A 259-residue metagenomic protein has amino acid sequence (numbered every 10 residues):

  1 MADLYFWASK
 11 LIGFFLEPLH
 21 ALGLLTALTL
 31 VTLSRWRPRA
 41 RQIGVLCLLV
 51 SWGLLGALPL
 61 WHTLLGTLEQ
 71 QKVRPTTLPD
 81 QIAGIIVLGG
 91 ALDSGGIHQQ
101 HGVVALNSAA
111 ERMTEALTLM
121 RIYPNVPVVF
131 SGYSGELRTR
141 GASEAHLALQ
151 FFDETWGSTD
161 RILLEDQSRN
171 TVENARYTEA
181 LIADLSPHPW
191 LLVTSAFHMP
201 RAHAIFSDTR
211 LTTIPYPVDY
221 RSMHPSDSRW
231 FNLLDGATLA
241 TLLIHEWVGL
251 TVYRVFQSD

Functional and structural regions predicted by a protein language model:
M1-T32: Membrane-embedded alpha-helical segments of integral membrane proteins
L4-I12, L60, L64-L68, I244-T251: Hydrophobic alpha-helical segments of integral membrane proteins, encompassing both true transmembrane helices
L33-I43: Membrane-interface helix-boundary motifs at transmembrane edges
P38, T67-R74, R254-S258: Transmembrane helix-loop junctions in multipass membrane proteins, especially transporters and channels
I43-L58: Hydrophobic membrane-insertion alpha-helices, especially the h-region of bacterial N-terminal signal peptides
L54-G236: A structural signal for short, hydrophobic/glycine-enriched beta-strand patches
D219-F231, G236-D259: Extracytoplasmic/luminal low-complexity segments enriched in Pro/Gly and acidic/polar residues that act as flexible
